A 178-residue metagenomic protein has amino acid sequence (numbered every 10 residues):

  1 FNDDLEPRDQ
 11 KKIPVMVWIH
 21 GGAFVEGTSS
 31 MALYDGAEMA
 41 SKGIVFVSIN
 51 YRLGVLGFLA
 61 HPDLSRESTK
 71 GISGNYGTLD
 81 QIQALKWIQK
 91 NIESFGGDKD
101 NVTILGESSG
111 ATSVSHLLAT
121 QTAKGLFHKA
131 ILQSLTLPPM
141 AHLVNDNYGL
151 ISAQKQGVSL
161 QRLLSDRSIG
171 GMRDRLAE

Functional and structural regions predicted by a protein language model:
F1-G170: Serine-hydrolase-like catalytic core of hydrolytic proteins
D174-E178: Eukaryotic endomembrane system proteins
